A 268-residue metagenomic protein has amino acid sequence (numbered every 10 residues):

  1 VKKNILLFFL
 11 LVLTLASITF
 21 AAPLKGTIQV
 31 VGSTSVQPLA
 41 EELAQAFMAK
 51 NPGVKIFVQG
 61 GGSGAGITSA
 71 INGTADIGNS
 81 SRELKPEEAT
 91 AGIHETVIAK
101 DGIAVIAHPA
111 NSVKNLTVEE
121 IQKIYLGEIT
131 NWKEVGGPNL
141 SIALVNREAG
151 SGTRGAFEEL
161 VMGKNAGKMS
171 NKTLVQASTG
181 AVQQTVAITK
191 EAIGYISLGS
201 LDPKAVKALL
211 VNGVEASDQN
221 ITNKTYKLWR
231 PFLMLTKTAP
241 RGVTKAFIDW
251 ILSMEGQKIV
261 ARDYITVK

Functional and structural regions predicted by a protein language model:
V1-L7: Positively charged n-region of N-terminal signal peptides that target proteins for export
L7-S17: Bacterial N-terminal signal peptides
F20-K268: Exported/periplasmic ABC-transporter solute-binding proteins
